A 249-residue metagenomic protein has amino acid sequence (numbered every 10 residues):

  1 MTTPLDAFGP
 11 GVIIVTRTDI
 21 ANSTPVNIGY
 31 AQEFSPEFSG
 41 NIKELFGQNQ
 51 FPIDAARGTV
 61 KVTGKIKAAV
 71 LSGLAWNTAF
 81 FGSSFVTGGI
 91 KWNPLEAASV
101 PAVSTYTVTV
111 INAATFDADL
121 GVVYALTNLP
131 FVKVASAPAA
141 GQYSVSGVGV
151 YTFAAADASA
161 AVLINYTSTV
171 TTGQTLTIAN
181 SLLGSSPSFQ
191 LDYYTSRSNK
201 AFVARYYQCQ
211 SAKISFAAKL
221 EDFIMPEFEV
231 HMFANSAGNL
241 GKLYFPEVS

Functional and structural regions predicted by a protein language model:
M1-A79, L129-V132, A137-Q142, A201-F202 (+2 more regions): Solvent-exposed edge beta-strands and adjacent loop segments that serve as assembly or binding interfaces
K61, D157-A161, S186: Extracellular Ig-like/FN3 beta-sandwich strand-entry sites
K65-A69, N165, D192-Y194, E229-H231: Residue-level recognition of well-ordered beta-strand positions that form the cores of beta-sheet-rich folds across
A69-V70, I111-A114, T127, T152-S159: Secondary-structure transition/turn motif
G73-Q142, T167-F189, Y193-F202: Extended beta-strand solenoid/passenger and fiber regions
G141-A156: Strand-loop-strand motifs at the edges of beta-sheets in extracellular beta-sandwich domains
A154-Q174: Small/polar beta-strand repeat architecture
E221-S249: Protruding loop/beta-arch "assembly-hinge" segments enriched in small, turn-prone residues
